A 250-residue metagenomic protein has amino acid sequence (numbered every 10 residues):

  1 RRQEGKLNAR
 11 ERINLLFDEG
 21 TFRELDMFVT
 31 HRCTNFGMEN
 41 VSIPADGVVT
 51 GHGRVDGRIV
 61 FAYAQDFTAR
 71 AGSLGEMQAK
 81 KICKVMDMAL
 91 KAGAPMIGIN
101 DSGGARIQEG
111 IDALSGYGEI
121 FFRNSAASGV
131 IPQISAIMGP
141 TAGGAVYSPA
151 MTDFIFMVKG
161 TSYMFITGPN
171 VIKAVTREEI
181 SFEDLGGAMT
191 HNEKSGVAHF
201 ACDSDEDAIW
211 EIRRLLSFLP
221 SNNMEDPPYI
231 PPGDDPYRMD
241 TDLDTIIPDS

Functional and structural regions predicted by a protein language model:
R1-I134, P140-Y147, M151-V171, T176-S250: Terminal-region recognition feature
